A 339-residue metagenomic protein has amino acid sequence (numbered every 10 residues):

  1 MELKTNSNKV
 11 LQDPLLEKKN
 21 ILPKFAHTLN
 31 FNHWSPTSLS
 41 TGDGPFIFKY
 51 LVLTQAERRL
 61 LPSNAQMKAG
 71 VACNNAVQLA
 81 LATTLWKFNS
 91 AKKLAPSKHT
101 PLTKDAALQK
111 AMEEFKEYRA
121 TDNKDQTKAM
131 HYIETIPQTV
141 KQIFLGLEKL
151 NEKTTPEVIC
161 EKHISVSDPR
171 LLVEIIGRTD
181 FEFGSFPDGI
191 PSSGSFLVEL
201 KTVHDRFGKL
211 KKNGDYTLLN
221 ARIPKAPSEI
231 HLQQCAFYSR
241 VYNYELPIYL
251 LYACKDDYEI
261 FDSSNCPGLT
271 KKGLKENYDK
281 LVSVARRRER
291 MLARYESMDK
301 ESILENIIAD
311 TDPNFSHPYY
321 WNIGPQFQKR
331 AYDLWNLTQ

Functional and structural regions predicted by a protein language model:
M1-P187: Metal-dependent nuclease catalytic cores that hydrolyze phosphodiester bonds in DNA/RNA, characterized by
C73, C160, G177-R222, Y238: Conserved catalytic cores of phosphodiester-cleaving nucleases, focusing on short active-site segments
T135, I230, S283: Soluble or luminal CAZymes and related metallo-dependent hydrolases
S165-S167, V203-D205, C254-D257: Short, solvent-exposed loop/turn segments at secondary-structure junctions
L172-I176, S192-L197, Y258-L269: Short, mixed charged/polar active-site loops that provide acid/base catalysis or chelate metal/phosphate cofactors
L210, K225-P227, Y242-Q339: Metal-dependent nuclease catalytic regions and adjoining charged, substrate-binding loops involved in nucleic-acid end
L218-L232: A short acidic, glycine-rich active-site loop that binds or catalyzes chemistry on phosphate/adenosine moieties
H231-Y242: An active-site-proximal "capping" alpha-helix that borders the catalytic cofactor pocket
